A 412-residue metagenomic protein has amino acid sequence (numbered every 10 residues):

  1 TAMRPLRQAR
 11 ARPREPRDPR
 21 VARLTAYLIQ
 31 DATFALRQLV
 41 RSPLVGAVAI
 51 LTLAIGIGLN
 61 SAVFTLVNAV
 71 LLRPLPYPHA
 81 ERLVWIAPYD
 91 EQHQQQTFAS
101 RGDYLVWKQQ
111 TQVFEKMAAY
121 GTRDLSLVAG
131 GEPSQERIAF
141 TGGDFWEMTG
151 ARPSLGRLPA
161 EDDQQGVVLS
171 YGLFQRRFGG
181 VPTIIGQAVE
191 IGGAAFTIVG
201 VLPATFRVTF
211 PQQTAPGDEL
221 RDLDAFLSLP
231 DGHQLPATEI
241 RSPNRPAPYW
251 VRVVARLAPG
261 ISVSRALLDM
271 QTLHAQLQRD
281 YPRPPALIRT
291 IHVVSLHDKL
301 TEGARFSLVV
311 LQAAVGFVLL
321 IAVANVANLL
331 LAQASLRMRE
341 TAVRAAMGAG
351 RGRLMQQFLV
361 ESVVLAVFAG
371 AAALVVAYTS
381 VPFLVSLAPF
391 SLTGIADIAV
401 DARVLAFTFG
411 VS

Functional and structural regions predicted by a protein language model:
T1-L51, R256-A258, A275, R279 (+1 more regions): Negatively charged linear elements and acidic catalytic determinants
P43-V70, P74, I321-A324, V367-A371: Short, strongly hydrophobic transmembrane alpha-helices
L44, A324-A369: Intracellular coupling helices
I55-R82, Y89, Y104, L331 (+1 more regions): Alpha-helical transmembrane segments
V63-P88, T111-V113, R152, E219-L220 (+1 more regions): Membrane-proximal juxtamembrane linkers immediately C-terminal to transmembrane helices
T65-L66, A327, V363-S412: Small-residue-rich transmembrane alpha-helices
L75-D124, A247-R252, D269, V294: Membrane-proximal extracellular/periplasmic loop immediately following the first transmembrane helix
D124, I138-L158, V167-V309, P382-F383: Mid-to-C-terminal secondary-structure elements that act as membrane-proximal/extracytoplasmic interface segments
